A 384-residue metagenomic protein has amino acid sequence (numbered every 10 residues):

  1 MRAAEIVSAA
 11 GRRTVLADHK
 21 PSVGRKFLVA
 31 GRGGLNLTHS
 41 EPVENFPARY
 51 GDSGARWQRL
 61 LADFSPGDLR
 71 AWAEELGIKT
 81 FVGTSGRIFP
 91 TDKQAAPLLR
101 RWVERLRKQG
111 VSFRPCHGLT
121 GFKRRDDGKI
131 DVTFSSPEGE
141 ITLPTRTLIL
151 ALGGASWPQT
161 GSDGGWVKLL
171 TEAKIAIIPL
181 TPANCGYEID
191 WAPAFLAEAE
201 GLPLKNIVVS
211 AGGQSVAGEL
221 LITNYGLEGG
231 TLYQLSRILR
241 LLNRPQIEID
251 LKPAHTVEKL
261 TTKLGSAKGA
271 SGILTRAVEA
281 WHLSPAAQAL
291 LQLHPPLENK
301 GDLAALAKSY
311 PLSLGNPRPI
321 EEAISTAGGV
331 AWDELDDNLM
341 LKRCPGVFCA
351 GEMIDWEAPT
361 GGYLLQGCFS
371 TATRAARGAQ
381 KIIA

Functional and structural regions predicted by a protein language model:
M1-L16, F369-Q380: N-terminal Rossmann-like FAD-binding beta1-loop-alpha1 element of flavoenzymes
S8-R32: Glycine-rich FAD pyrophosphate-binding loop
P21-V29, E44, K79, A176-T181 (+1 more regions): An anion/pyrophosphate-binding glycine-rich loop and adjacent beta-alpha core in soluble alpha-beta enzymes
G34-V82: Glycine-rich active-site loop/strand segments that organize a redox cofactor
P115-C116, A287-E357: A glycine-rich dinucleotide-binding beta-alpha-beta segment and adjacent secondary-structure elements that constitute
P115-K129: A conserved short coil-to-beta-strand element within the FAD-binding core of flavoproteins
S136-T147, S215-G218: Core beta-strand elements of the Rossmann-like FAD/NAD(P) dinucleotide-binding domain in flavoenzyme oxidoreductases
G154-A173, L341, D355-I383: A conserved FAD-binding loop/helix module that cradles the flavin
